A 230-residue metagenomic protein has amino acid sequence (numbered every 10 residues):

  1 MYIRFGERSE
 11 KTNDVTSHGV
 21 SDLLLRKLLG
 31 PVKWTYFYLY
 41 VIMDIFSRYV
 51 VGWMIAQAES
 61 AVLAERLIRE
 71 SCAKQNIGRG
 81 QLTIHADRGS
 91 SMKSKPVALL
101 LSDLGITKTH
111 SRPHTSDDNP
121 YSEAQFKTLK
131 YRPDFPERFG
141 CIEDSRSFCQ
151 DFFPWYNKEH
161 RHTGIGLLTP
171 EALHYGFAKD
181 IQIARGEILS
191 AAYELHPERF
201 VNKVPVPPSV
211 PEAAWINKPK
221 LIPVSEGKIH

Functional and structural regions predicted by a protein language model:
M1-H230: Charged DNA-binding/catalytic regions of mobile-element recombinases
